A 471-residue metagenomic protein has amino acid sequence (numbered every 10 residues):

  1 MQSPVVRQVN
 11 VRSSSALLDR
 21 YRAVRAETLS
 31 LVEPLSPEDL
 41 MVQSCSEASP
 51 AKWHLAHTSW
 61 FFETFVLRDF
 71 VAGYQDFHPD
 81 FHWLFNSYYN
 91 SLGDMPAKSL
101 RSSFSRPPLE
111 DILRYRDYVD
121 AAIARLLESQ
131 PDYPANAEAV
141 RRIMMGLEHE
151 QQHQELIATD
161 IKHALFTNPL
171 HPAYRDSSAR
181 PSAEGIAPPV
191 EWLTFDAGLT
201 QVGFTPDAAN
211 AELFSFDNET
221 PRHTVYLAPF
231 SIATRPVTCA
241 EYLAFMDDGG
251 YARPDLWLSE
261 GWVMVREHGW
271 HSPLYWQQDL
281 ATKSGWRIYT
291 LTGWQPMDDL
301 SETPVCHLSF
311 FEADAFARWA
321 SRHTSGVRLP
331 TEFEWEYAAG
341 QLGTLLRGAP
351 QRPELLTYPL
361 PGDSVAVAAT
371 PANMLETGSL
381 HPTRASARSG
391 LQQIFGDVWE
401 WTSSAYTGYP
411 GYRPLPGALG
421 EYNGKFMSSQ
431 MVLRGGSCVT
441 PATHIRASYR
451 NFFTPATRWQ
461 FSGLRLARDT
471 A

Functional and structural regions predicted by a protein language model:
M1-S49, W53-A122, L126-D132, N136-L165 (+8 more regions): Disulfide-stabilized, aromatic/cysteine-rich ligand-recognition loop
G146, E150-Q152, L156, D160 (+4 more regions): Functional-site microenvironments in short loops/helix caps that host divalent-cation chemistry
